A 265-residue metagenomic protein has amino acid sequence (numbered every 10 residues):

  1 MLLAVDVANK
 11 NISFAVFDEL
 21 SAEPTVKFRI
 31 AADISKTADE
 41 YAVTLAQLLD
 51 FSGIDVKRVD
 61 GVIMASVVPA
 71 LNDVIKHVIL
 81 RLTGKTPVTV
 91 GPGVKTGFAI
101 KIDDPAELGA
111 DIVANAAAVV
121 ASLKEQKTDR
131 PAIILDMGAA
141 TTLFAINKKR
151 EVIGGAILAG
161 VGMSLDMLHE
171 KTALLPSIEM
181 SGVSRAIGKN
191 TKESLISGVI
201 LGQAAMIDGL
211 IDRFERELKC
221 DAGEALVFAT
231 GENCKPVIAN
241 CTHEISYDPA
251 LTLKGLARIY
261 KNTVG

Functional and structural regions predicted by a protein language model:
L2-D6, I63, A132-D136, F228: Short glycine-aspartate micro-motif
L2-Q47, E151-L174, G182-R185: Short glycine-rich, Thr/Ser-proximal phosphate-binding strand/loop in the N-terminal lobe of ATP-dependent enzymes
F28-R29, A132-M167, P236, I245-L251: Glycine-rich phosphate-binding loop of actin/hexokinase-like ATP-binding domains
L45-G61, L210-E224: Phosphate/pyrophosphate-binding loops at sites that engage ATP/ADP/AMP, CoA/4′-phosphopantetheine, polyphosphate
S52-L108, K148-A156, G160-V161, K189-I200 (+4 more regions): Short beta-strand-loop/turn "lid" adjacent to the catalytic site in phosphate-handling enzymes
G97-A132, A257-G265: Conserved phosphate-binding catalytic cores of ATP/NTP-utilizing and phosphoryl-transfer enzymes
I146, L158-R216: Active-site rim beta-loop-alpha module in soluble metabolic enzymes
C220-G265: Long hydrophobic alpha-helical segments typical of transmembrane helices together with their membrane-interfacial
